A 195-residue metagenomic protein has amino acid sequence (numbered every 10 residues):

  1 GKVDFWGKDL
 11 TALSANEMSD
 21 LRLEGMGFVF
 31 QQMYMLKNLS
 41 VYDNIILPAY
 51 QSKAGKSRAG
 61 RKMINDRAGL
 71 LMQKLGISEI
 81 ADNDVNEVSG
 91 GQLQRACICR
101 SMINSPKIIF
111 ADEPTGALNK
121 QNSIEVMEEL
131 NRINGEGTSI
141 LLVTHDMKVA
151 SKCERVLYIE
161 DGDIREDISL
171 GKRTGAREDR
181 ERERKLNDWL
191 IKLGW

Functional and structural regions predicted by a protein language model:
W6-D9, A59-I80: Conserved ABC ATPase "signature" region
L10-G27, G135, R177: ABC ATPase NBD coupling module
L39-P48: Short coil-to-helix segment of the ABC ATPase nucleotide-binding domain corresponding to the Q-loop/switch region
D84-V88, Q92: Conserved ABC ATPase signature
I98: Hydrophobic anchor residue at the start of the ABC signature
S105: Conserved catalytic motifs of ABC-family nucleotide-binding domains
I109-D112: Catalytic Walker B motif of ABC-type/P-loop ATPase nucleotide-binding domains
